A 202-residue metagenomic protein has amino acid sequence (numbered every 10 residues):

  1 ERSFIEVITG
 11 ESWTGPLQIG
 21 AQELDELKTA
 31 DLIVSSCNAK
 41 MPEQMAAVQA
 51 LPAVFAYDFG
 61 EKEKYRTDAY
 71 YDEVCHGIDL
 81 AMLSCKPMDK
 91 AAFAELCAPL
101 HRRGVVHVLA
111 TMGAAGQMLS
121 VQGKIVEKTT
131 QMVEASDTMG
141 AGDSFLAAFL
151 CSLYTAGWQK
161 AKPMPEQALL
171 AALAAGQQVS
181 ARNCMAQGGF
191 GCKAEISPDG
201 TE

Functional and structural regions predicted by a protein language model:
E1-V126, W158, A168, S197: Ribokinase/PfkB-type carbohydrate-kinase core domain
F93-E202: Conserved phosphate-binding/catalytic region of the ribokinase-like
